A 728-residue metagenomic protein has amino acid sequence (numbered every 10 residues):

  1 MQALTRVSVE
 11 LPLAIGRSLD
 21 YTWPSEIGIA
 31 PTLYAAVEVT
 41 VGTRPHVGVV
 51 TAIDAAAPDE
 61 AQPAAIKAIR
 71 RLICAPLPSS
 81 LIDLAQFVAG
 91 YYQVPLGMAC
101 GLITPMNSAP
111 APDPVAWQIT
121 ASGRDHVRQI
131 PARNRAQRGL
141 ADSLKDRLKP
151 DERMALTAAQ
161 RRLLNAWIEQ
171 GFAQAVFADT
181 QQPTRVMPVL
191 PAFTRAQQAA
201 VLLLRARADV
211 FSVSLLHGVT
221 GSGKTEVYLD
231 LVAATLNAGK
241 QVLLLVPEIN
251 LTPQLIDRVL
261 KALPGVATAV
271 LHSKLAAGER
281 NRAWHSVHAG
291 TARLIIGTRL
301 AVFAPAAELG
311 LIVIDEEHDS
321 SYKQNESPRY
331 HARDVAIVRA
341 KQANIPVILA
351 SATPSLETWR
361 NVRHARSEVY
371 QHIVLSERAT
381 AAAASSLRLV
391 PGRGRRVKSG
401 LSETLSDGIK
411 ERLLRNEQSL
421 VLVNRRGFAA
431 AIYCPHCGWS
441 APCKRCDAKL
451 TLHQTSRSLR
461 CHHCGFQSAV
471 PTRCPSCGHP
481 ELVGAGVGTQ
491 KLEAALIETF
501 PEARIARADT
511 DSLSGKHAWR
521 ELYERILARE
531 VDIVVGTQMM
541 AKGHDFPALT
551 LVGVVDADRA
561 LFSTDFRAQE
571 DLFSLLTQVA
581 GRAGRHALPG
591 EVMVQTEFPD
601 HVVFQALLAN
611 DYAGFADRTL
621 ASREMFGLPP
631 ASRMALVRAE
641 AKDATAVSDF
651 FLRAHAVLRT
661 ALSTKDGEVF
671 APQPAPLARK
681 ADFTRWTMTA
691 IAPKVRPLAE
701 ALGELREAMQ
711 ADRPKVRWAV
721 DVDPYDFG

Functional and structural regions predicted by a protein language model:
M1-S351, E357-W359, R363-A382, L414 (+4 more regions): Accessory, non-ATPase domains that flank or precede helicase/AAA+ motor cores in DNA-metabolism machines
V189-V201, V210-R293, G297-S648, T660 (+5 more regions): Inter-lobe coupling/hinge segments of SF2-like helicase ATPases
C434, F650-R653, L702-E704: Composition- and surface-driven signal marking solvent-exposed, interaction-prone regions in large proteins
A646-F670: Short amphipathic alpha-helix segments
F670-R679: Short edge beta-strands and adjacent turn/loop segments
